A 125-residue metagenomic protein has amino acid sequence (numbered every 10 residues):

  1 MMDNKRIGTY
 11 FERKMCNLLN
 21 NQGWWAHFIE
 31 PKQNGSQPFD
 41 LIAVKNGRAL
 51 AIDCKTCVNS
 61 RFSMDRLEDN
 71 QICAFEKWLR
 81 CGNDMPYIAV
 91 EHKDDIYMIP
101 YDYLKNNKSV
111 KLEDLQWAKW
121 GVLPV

Functional and structural regions predicted by a protein language model:
M1-K32, I96: Acidic-basic catalytic patches of nuclease active cores, encompassing PD-(D/E)XK and other metal-cofactor nuclease
W25-G47: Active-site metal-binding core of divalent-cation-utilizing nuclease and nuclease-like domains
S36-P38, G47-A51, N70, C81-N83: Short connector loops at helix/strand junctions that flank enzyme active sites, especially segments positioning acidic
L41-A43, G47-S60: Conserved catalytic cores of phosphodiester-cleaving nucleases, focusing on short active-site segments
V58-I72: Active-site-adjacent loop/helix micro-motif of nuclease/hydrolase catalytic cores
C73-E76, N107, P124-V125: Mixed-charge (Asp/Glu-Lys/Arg
E76-L104: Nucleic-acid nuclease catalytic cores
S109-V125: Charged phosphate-binding loop/patch that engages nucleotide di/tri-phosphates or the phosphate backbone of nucleic
